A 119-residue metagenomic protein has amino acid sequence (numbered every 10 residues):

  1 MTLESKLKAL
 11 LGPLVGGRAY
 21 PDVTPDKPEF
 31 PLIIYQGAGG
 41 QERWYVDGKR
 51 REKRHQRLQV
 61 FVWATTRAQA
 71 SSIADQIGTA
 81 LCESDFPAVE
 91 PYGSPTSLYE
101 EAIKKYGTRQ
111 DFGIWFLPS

Functional and structural regions predicted by a protein language model:
M1-G48, A68, S72-Q76: Small/polar-rich, solvent-exposed N-terminal microdomains that initiate assembly or binding
D26, K49-R51, Y99-I103: Sterically constrained small-residue positions within well-ordered secondary structures of folded domains
K27-P28, K53, S84, K105: A generic structural signal for short, non-catalytic loop/turn and secondary-structure boundary residues
A38-Q41, E52-R57, T79-E83: Short, low-complexity, polar/charged sequence segments that are solvent-exposed and flexible
W44-V46, R57-V62, S84-A88, F116-P118: Glycine-rich loops and low-complexity Gly/Arg-rich segments that provide flexible linkers or classic glycine-based
E52-T65, Y106-L117: Oligomerization/assembly interface segments of phage tail-like spikes and tubes
Q56-L81: Short, positively charged, low-complexity/disordered linker segments
T79-S119: Acidic-leaning, charged glycine-interspersed low-complexity segments
